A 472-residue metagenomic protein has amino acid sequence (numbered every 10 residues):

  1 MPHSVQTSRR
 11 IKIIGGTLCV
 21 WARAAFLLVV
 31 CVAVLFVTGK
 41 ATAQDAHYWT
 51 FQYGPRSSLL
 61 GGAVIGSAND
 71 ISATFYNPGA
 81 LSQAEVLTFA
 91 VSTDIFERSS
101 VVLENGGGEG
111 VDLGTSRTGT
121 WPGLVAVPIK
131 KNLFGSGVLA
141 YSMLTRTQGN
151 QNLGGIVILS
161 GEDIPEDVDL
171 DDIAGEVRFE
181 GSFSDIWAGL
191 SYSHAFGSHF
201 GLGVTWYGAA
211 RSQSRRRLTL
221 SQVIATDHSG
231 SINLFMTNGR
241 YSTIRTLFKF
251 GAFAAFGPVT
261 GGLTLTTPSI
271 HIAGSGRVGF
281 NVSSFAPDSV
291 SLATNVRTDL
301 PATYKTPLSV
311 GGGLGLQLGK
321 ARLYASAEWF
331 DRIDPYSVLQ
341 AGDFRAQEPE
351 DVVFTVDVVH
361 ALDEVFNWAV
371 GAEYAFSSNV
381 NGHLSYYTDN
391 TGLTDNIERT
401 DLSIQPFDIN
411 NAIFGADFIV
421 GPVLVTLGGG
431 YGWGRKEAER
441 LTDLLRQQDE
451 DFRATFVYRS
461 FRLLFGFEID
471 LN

Functional and structural regions predicted by a protein language model:
M1-W21: N-terminal secretory signal peptides that target proteins for export/translocation
R23-F36: Bacterial N-terminal signal peptides
G39-A43: Sec/Tat signal peptide C-region and signal peptidase I cleavage site
Q44-S58, T120-N472: Outer-membrane beta-barrel porins/channels
H47-V64, S82-V101: Transmembrane beta-strand segments of Gram-negative outer membrane beta-barrel proteins
G62-N69, R98-R117: Surface-exposed strand-loop-strand hairpins of Gram-negative outer-membrane beta-barrel proteins
I65-S67, Y76-L87, V127-N132: Outer-membrane beta-barrel pore proteins
V91-L103, R117-I129: Long, well-ordered hydrophobic secondary-structure segments characteristic of membrane-embedded and membrane-proximal
